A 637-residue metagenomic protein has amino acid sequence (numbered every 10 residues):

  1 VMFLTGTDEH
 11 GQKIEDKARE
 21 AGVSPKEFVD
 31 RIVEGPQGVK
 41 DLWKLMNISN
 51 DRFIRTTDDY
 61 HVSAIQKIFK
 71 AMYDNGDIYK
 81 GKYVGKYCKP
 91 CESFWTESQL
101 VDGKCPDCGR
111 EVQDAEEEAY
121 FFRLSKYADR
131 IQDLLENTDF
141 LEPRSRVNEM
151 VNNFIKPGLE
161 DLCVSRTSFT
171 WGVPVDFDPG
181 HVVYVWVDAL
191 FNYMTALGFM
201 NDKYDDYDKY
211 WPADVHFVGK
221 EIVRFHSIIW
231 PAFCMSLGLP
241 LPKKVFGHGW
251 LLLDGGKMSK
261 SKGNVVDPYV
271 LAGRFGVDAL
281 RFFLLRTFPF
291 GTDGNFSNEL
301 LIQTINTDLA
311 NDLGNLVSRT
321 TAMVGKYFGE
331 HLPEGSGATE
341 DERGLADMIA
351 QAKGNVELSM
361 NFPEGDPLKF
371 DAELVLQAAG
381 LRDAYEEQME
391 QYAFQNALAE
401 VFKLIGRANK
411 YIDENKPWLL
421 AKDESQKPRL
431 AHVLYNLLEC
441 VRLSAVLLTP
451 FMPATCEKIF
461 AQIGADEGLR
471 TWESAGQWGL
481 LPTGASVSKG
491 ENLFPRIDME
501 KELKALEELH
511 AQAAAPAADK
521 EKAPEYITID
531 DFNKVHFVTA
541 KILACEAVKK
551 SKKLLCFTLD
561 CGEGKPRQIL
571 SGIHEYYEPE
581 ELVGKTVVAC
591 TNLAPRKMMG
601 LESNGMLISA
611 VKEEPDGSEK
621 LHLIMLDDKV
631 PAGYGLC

Functional and structural regions predicted by a protein language model:
V1-F140: N-terminal, positively charged nucleic-acid-binding surface of large information/translation enzymes
V1-I14, G238-L251, K585-T586, C590-G600: Glycine-rich phosphate/pyrophosphate-binding loops and their adjacent beta-strand/loop elements at enzyme active sites
V1-T5, Y60-A64, C108, D114-K326 (+1 more regions): Structured secondary-structure scaffolds
D8, K80, L300-G337, M348-F370 (+2 more regions): Helix-rich, typically C-terminal accessory recognition domains appended to large enzymatic cores
A21, P25, L45, N75-Y79 (+6 more regions): Secondary-structure transition/capping motifs at alpha-helix termini and the adjoining loop/turn into the next element
A272-D293, D341-R343, N361-L376: Acidic, low-complexity proline/glycine-rich segments
I459-D531: Intrinsic disorder at enzyme termini
A514-C637: Phosphate-backbone binding interfaces of nucleic-acid-interacting proteins
